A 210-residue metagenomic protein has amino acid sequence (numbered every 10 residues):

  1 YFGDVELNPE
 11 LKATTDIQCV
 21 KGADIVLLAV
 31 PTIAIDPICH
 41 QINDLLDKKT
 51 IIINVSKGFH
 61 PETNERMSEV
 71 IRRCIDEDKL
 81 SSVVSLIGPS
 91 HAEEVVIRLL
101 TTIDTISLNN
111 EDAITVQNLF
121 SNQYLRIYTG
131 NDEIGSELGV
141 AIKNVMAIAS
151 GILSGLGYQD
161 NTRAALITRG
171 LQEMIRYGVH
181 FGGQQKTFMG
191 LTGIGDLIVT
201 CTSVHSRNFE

Functional and structural regions predicted by a protein language model:
Y1-E6: Glycine-rich phosphate-binding loop and adjoining beta1-alpha1-beta2 segment of Rossmann-like nucleotide-binding folds
L7, A13-T14, Q18-L28, T32-L100 (+1 more regions): Rossmann-like NAD(P)(H) cofactor-binding subdomain of soluble oxidoreductases
D16-I17, V30, V55-G58, L86-P89 (+5 more regions): Fold-independent oxyanion-binding glycine-rich loops and adjacent beta-strand/coil segments at enzyme active sites
K21-G22, I142, I194: Alpha-helix C-terminal capping/helix-to-coil transition sites in glycosyltransferase folds
A34, L45, C74-S82, L100-T187: Internal alpha-helical scaffold of NAD(P)-dependent oxidoreductase catalytic cores
M67-S68, I167, L171, N208: Amphipathic alpha-helical segments in well-structured domains
E94-V96, G139, S203: Short glycine-biased active-site loop of nucleotidyltransferases that positions the nucleotide triphosphate and helps
G182-E210: C-terminal substrate-binding/catalytic lobe of Rossmann-fold NAD(P)-dependent oxidoreductases
